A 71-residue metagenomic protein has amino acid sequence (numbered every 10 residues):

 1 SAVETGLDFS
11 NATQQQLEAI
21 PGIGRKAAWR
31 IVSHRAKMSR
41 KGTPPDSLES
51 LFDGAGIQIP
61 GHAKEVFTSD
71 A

Functional and structural regions predicted by a protein language model:
A2-P21, S33-K37, D46-G54, G61-A71: Extended, structured, electrostatic nucleic-acid-contact surfaces
G24-R25, Q58: Small-residue hinge/turn detector
